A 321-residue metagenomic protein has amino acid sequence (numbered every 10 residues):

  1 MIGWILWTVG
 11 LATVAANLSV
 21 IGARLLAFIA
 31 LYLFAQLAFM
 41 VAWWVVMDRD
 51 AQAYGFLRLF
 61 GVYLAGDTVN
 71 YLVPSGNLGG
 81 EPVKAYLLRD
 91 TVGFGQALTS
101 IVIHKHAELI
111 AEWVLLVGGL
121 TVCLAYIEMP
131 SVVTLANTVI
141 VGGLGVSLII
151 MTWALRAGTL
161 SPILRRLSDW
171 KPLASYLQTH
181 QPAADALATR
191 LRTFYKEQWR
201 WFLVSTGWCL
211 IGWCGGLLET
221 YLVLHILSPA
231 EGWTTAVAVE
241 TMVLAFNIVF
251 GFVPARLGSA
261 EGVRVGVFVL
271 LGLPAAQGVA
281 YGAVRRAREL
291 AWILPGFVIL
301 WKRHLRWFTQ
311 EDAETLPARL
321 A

Functional and structural regions predicted by a protein language model:
M1-L64, V122, E128-I248, A275-G282 (+1 more regions): Predominantly cytoplasmic-facing regulatory/coupling regions of multi-pass membrane proteins
G22-L26, V114, V263: Membrane-embedded alpha-helical segments of multi-pass membrane proteins, especially the transmembrane helices
A38, G76-G80, G95, I110 (+2 more regions): Residue positions within transmembrane alpha-helices of multi-pass solute transporters
L57-G61, G79-G80, D90-L109, L273-V284: Membrane-interface alpha-helices at helix entry/exit sites of multi-pass transporters
F60-T91, Q181-A188: Extended non-transmembrane interhelical loops and adjacent amphipathic helices of multipass membrane proteins
T68-S75, H225, T241-E261: Transmembrane alpha-helix interface/packing and boundary motifs in multi-pass membrane proteins, characterized by
G76-D90, G118, F252-L270: Re-entrant/interfacial helical elements at transmembrane boundaries that shape and gate the permeation pathway
V102-V122: Hydrophobic alpha-helical transmembrane segments of ABC transporter permease domains
